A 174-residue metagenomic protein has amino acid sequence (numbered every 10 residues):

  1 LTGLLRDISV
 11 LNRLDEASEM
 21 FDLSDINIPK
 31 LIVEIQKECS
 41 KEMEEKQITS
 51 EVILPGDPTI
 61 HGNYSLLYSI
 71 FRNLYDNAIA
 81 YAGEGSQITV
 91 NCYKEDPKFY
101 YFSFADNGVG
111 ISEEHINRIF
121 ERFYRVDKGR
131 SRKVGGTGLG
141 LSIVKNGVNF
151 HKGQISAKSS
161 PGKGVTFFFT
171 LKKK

Functional and structural regions predicted by a protein language model:
E16-F21, T59-G62: Conserved micro-motifs of the catalytic ATP-binding
D22-K37: A conserved beta-strand-to-alpha-helix junction within the catalytic ATP-binding
S24-D25, E44, T49-T59, E95: Conserved catalytic submotifs in the C-terminal HATPase_c
A78-I79: Short helix-loop "hinge" at the ATP-lid/N-box region of the Bergerat-fold HATPase_c
G85-K98: Short beta-strand/loop element within the Bergerat-fold HATPase_c
I111-R125: Short conserved segment of the HATPase_c
